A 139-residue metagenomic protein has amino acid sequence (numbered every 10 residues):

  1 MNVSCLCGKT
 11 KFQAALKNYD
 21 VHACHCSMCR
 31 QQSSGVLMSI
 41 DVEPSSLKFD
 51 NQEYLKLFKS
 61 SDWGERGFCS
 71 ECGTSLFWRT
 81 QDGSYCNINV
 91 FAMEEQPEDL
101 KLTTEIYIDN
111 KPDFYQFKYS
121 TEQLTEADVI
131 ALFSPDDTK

Functional and structural regions predicted by a protein language model:
M1-K139: A short Gly-Trp-Pro
